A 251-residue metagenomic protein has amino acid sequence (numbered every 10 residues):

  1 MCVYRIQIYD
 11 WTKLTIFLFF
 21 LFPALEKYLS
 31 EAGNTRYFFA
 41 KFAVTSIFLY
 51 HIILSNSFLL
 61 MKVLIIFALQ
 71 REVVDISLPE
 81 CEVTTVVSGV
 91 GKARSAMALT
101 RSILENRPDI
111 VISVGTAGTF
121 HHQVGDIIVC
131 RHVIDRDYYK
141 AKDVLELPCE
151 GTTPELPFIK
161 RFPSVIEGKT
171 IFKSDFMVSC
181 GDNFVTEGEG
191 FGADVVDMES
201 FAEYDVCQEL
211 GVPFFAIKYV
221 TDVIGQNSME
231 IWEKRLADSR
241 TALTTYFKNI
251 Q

Functional and structural regions predicted by a protein language model:
R5, L14, A32-R36, A40-V44: Cationic, amphipathic, low-complexity segments that mediate targeting or membrane/lipid association
L21-L25, L29-A32: Intrinsically disordered, low-complexity segments enriched in serine/proline and basic residues
Y37, K41, I47-S57: Short, positively charged and aromatic/hydrophobic N-terminal segments
L60-L64: Extreme N-terminal starter segment of soluble prokaryotic enzymes
F67, V74-Q251: Glycine-rich phosphate- or other oxyanion-binding loops that anchor nucleotides, phosphorylated ligands
